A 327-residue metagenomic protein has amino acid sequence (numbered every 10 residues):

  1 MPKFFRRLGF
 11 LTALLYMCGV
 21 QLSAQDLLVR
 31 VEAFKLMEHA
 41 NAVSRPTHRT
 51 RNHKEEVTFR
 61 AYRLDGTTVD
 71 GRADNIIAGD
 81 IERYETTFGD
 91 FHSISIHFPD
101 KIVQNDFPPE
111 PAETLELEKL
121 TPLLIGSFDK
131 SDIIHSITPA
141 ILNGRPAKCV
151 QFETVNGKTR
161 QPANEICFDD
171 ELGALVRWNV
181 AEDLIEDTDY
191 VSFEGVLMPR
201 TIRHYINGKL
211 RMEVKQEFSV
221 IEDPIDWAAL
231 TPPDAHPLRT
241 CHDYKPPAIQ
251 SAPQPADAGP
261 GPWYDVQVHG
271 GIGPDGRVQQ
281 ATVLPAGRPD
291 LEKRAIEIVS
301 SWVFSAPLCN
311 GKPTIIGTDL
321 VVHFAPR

Functional and structural regions predicted by a protein language model:
M1-F10: Bacterial N-terminal signal peptides that target proteins for export
G9-G19: Bacterial N-terminal signal peptides
V20-G66, R72, I76, D80 (+1 more regions): N-terminal leader/targeting segments and the immediate start of mature chains
D26-K35, I96-E165, D170-A174, W178-A181 (+1 more regions): Flexible, processing/modification-adjacent segments and terminal tails in exported/periplasmic/extracellular proteins
R49, G66-T67, I81-H92, F128 (+2 more regions): PEST-like low-complexity, intrinsically disordered acidic/proline/serine-rich tracts that flank trafficking/processing
T50-E56, A78-E85, N143-Q151, L172-R177 (+1 more regions): Short, hydrophobic/aromatic-rich segments at coil-to-beta transitions
A78-P122, E194-V196, T201, Y205-L210: Contiguous hydrophobic, core-forming segments of folded domains
E165, D170, I185-R327: Charge-biased low-complexity segments
